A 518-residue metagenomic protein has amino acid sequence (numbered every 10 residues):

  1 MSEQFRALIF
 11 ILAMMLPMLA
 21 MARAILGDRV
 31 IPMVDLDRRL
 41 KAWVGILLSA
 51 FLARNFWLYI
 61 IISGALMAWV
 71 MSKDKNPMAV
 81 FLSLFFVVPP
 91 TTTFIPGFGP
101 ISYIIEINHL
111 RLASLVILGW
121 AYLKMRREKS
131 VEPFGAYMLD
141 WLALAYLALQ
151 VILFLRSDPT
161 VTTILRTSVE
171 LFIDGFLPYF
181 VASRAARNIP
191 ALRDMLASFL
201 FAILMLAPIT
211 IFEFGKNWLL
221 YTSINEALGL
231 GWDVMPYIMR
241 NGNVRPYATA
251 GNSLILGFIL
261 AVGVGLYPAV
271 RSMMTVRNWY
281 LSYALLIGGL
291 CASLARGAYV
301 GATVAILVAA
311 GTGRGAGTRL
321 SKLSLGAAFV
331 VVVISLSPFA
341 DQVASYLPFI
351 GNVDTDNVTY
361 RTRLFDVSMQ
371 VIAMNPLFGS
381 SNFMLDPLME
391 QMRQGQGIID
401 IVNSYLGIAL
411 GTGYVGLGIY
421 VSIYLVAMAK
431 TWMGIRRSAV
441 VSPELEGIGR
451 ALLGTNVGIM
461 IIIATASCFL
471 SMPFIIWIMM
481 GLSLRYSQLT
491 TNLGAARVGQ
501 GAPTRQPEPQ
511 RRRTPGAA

Functional and structural regions predicted by a protein language model:
F5, P208, E213-L220, Y237 (+5 more regions): A membrane-periplasm/extracellular boundary helix in multi-pass inner-membrane enzymes that assemble envelope glycans
M15-L16, A20, R29, V34-V44 (+6 more regions): Hydrophobic alpha-helical segments of polytopic membrane proteins
L16-L19, M67, L452-R512, G516-A518: Transmembrane alpha-helices of multi-pass inner-membrane enzymes
V70-F176: N-terminal hydrophobic segments of proteins, predominantly signal-anchor/transmembrane helices of inner/organellar
L144-L155, L196-T312, M433: Alpha-helical transmembrane segments of multi-pass inner-membrane proteins
A248, N252-L254, I287-C291, A295 (+4 more regions): A conserved mid-to-late transmembrane alpha helix and its immediate loop/hinge that forms the functional core
R271, N278, T303, L307 (+2 more regions): Hydrophobic transmembrane alpha-helices and their immediate junctions
A340-T412, T431-V440: Long extracytoplasmic/lumenal interhelical loops at the membrane interface of multi-pass membrane proteins
